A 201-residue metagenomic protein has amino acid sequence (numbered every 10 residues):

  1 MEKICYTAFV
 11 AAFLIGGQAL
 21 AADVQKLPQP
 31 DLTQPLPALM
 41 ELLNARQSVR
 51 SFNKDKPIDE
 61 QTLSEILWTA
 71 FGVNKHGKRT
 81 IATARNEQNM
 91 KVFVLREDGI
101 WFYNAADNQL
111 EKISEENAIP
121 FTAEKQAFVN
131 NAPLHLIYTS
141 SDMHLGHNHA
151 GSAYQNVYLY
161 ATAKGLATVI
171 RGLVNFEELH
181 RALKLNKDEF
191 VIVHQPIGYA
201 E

Functional and structural regions predicted by a protein language model:
M1-T7: Positively charged n-region of N-terminal signal peptides that target proteins for export
T7-G17: Bacterial N-terminal signal peptides
A22-A132: N-terminal amphipathic, basic helical "cap/leader" segment at the start of enzyme domains
R46, I66, V92, L134-L136 (+1 more regions): Small-aliphatic-rich amphipathic alpha-helix that forms the alpha element of a beta-alpha
F52, Y138, Q195-Y199: Short beta-strand element of the conserved SAM-dependent methyltransferase core
G72-N74, G99-I100, D142-H144, F176 (+1 more regions): Solvent-exposed loop/turn segments at secondary-structure junctions within structured extracellular/periplasmic domains
K184-E201: A glycine-rich helix N-cap at a beta->alpha junction
